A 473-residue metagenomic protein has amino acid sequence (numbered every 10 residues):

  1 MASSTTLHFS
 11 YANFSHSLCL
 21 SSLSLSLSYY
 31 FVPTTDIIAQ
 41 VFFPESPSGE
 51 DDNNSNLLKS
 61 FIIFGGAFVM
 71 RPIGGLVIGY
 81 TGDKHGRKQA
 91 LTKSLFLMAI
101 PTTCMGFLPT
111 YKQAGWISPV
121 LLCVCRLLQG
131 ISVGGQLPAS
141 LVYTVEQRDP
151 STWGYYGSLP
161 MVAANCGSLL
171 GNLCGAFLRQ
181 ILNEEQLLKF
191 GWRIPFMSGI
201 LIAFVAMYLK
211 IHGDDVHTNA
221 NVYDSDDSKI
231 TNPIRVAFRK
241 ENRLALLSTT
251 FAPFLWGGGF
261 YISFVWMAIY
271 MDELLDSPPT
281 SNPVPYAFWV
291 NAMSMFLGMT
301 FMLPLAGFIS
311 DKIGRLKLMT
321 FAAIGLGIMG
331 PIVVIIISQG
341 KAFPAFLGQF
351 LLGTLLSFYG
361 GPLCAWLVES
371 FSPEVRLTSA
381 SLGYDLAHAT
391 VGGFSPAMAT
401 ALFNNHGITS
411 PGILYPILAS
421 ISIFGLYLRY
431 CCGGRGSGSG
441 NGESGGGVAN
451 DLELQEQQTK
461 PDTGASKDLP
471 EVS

Functional and structural regions predicted by a protein language model:
F31-V32, N242-M299, V391-P396: Extracytoplasmic gate region of multi-pass secondary transporters
T34-P72: Extracellular/periplasmic helix-loop-helix junction of adjacent transmembrane segments in MFS-like secondary
K84-F96, D311-A323: Cytoplasmic membrane-interface "Motif A"-like loop-to-helix N-cap segments of 12-TM Major Facilitator Superfamily
F96-G115, I324-G340: C-terminal ends and interior cores of transmembrane alpha-helices in multi-pass membrane transporters/permeases
A114-G134, A342-Y359: Hydrophobic core of transmembrane alpha-helices in multi-pass small-molecule transporters, especially MFS/SLC-type
S132, T152-R179, I202, G383-S395: Glycine-rich segments within core transmembrane alpha-helices of 12-TM secondary carriers
V205-G213, L414-D451: Multi-pass alpha-helical transporter architecture, strongest for 12-TM Major Facilitator/SLC carriers used
L316-P362: C-terminal transmembrane helical hairpin of 12-TM major facilitator-type secondary transporters
